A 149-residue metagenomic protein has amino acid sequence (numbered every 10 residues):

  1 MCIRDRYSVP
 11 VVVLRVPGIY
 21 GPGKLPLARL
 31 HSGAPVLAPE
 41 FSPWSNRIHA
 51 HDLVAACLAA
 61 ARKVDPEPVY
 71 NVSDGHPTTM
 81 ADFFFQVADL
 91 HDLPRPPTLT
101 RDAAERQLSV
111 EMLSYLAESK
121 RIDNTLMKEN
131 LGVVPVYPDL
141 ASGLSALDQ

Functional and structural regions predicted by a protein language model:
M1-I3: Short, small-residue-biased leader/transition segments that mark boundaries at the very start of proteins
Y7-V9, I19-L30, H51, A59-Y70 (+1 more regions): Glycine/proline-rich active-site loop of Rossmann-fold NAD(P)-dependent oxidoreductases
P26-I48, D52, A56: A conserved pocket-lining segment of Rossmann-fold NAD(P)-dependent short-chain dehydrogenase/reductase
S45-I48, T78, I122, P135-P138: Residue-level signal for the nucleotide or nucleotide-sugar donor/cofactor binding architecture
V54-M112: Mid/C-terminal beta-alpha module of Rossmann-like enzyme folds, strongest in SDR-family dehydrogenases/epimerases
E105-V134: Conserved C-terminal active-site "lid" loop/helix of NAD(P)H-dependent oxidoreductases that clamps the redox cofactor
P138-Q149: Amphipathic terminal alpha-helices
